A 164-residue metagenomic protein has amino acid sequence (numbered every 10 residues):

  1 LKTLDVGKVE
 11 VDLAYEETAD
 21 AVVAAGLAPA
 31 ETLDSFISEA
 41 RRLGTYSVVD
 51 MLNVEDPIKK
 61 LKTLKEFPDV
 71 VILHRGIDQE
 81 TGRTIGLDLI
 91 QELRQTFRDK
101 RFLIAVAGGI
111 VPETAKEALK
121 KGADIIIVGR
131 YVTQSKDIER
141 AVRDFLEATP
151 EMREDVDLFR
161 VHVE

Functional and structural regions predicted by a protein language model:
L1-T3: A glycine-rich, hydrophobic loop/mini-helix early in the fold
V6-D99, H162: Conserved anion-binding
Y15, L64, D88, K121-A123 (+2 more regions): General N-terminal targeting signals
F36, A40, L119-K120, R130-E164: C-terminal helical cap(s) of enzyme catalytic domains, especially alpha/beta-barrels
M51-L52, V106-A107, E113, V156-D157 (+1 more regions): Mixed-charge, polar/low-complexity N-terminal
P68-T133, E139: Active-site/ligand-binding-proximal alpha/beta "capping" segment
